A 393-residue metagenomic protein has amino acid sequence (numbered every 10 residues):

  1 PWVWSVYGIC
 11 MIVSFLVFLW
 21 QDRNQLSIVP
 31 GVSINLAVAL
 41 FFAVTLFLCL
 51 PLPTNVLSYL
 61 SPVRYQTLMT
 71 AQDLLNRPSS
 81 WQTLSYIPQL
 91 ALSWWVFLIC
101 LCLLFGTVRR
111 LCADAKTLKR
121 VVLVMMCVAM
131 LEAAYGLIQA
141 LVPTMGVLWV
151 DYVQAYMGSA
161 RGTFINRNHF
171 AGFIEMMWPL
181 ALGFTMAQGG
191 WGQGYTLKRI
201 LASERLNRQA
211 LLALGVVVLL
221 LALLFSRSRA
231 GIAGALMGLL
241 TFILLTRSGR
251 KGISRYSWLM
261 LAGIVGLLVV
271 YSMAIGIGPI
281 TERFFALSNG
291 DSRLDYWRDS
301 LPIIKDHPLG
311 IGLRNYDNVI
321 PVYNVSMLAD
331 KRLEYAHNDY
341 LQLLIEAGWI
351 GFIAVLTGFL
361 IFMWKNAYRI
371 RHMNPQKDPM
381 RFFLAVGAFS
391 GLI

Functional and structural regions predicted by a protein language model:
P1-S5, W20-I28: Short, hydrophobic transmembrane alpha-helix segments
V6-W20, A37-L52, L74, S80-W81 (+2 more regions): Alpha-helical transmembrane segments of multi-pass inner-membrane proteins
P30-G31, S203-R208, S288-N289: Helix-boundary and loop/linker segments of multi-pass membrane transporters
L48, N166, L294-E334, Y340-L343 (+1 more regions): TM-adjacent membrane-interface loops and short helices in multi-pass inner/ER membrane proteins
N55-Y86, R314, N318-V322: Extracytosolic (periplasmic/ER-lumenal) interhelical loops and adjacent juxtamembrane/interface segments of multi-pass
S58-L68, T144-R161, P279-Y296, N315: Extracytoplasmic catalytic-loop and juxtamembrane helix elements of membrane-embedded, polyprenol/dolichol-linked
T281-L287, L328-A329, M373-D378: Short beta-alpha connecting loops at secondary-structure transitions that line or flank enzyme active sites
